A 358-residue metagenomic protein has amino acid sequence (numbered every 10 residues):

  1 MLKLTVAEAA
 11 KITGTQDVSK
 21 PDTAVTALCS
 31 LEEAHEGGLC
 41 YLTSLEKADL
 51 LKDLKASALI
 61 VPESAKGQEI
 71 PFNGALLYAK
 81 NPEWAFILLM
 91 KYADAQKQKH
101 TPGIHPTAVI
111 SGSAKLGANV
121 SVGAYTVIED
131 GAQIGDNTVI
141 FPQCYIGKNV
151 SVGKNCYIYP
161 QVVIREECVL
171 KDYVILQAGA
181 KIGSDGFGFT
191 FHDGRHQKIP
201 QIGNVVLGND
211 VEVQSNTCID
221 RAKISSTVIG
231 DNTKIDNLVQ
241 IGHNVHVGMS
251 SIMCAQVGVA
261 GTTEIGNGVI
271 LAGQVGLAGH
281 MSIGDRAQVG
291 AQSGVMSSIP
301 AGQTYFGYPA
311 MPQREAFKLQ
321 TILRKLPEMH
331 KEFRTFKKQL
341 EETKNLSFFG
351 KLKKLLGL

Functional and structural regions predicted by a protein language model:
M1-T107, Y173, G179-A180, D185-K198 (+2 more regions): Terminal amphipathic alpha-helical/low-complexity segments used for targeting or macromolecular assembly
Y41, G103-P312: Structural signal for interior beta-strand "rungs" in well-ordered beta-sheet cores of soluble enzyme domains
